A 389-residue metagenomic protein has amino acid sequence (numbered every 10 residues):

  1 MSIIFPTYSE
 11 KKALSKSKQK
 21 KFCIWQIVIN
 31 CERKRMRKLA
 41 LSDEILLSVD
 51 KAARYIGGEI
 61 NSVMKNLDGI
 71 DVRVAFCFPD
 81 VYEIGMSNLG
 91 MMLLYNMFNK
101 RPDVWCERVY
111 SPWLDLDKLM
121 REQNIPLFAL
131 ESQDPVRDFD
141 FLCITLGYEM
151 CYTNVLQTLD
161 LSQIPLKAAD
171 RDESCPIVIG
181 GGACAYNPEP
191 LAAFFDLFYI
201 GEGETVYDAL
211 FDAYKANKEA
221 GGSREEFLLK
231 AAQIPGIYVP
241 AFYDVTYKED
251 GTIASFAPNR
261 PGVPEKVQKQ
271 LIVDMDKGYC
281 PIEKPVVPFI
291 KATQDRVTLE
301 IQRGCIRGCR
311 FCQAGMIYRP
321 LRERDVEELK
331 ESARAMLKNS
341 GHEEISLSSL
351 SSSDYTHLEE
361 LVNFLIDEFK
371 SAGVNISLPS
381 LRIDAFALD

Functional and structural regions predicted by a protein language model:
K11-K12, K20-K21, K34: Polybasic, lysine-rich low-complexity intrinsically disordered segments
R35-K51, R101: Helix-enriched interaction subdomains in cytosolic or periplasmic regions, typified by TIR/SEFIR signaling/NADase cores
I45-A75, Y82-E83, P240, T246-T298: N-terminal [4Fe-4S]-dependent radical SAM core
F76-C77, A335-D389: Conserved SAM/AdoMet-binding glycine-rich loop
F76-D80, F98, V286-R310, L337 (+1 more regions): N-terminal pre-triad scaffold of radical SAM enzymes
S111-P258: Glycine-rich beta-alpha loop elements in corrinoid/cobalamin-binding modules across cobalamin-dependent enzymes
C312-E328: Iron-sulfur (Fe-S) cluster-binding segments and ferredoxin-like electron-carrier domains, especially [2Fe-2S]
